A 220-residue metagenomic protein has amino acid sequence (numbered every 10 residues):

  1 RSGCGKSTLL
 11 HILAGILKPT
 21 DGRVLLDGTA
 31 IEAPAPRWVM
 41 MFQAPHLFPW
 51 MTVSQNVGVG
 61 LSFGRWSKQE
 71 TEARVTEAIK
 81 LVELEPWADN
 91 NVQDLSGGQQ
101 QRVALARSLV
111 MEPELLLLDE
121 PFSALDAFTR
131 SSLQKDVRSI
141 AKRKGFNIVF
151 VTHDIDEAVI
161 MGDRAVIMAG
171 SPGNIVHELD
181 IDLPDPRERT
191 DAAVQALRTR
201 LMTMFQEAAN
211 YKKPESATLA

Functional and structural regions predicted by a protein language model:
A14: Helix-to-loop junction immediately C-terminal to a conserved catalytic motif
G22-P34: Conserved ABC transporter NBD signature motif
M51-G58: Short coil-to-helix segment of the ABC ATPase nucleotide-binding domain corresponding to the Q-loop/switch region
G58, S62, Q69-W87, S139: Conserved ABC ATPase "signature" region
N91-L95, Q99: Conserved ABC ATPase signature
L105: Hydrophobic anchor residue at the start of the ABC signature
E112: Conserved catalytic motifs of ABC-family nucleotide-binding domains
